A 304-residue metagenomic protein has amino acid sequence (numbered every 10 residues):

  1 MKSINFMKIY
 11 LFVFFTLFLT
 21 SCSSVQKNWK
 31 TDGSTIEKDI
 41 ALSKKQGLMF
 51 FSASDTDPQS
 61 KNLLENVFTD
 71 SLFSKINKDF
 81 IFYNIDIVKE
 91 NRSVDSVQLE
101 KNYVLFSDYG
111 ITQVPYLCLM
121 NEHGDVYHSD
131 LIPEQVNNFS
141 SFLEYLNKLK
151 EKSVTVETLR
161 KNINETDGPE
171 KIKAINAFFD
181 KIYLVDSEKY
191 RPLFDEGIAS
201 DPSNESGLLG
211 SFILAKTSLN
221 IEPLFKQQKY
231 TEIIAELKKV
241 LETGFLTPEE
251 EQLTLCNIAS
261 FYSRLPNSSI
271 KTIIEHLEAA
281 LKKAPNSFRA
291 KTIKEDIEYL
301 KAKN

Functional and structural regions predicted by a protein language model:
T20-S21: C-terminal motif of bacterial Sec signal peptides marking the signal peptidase cleavage site
K27-G33, S52-A53, F73-E100: Thiol-based oxidoreductase modules, predominantly thioredoxin-like and allied folds used for disulfide exchange
K44-P58, L117: Short active-site neighborhood of thiol/selenol oxidoreductases, capturing the structured segment around
P58-I76: Typically the conserved alpha-helix immediately C-terminal to a functionally engaged Cys/Sec in thioredoxin-like
V67, D108-V154: Non-catalytic, surface beta->alpha helical segment in thiol-disulfide oxidoreductase systems
I132, G168-P169, L184-E188, G197-S211 (+2 more regions): Short solvent-exposed coil/turn linkers within tandem alpha-helical repeat scaffolds
K148-T155, Y183-D195, F225-L237, S269-I273: Helix-turn-helix repeat elements of alpha-solenoid scaffolds
I163-L184, S203-L224, E249-R264, Y299: Amphipathic alpha-helical repeat scaffolds of TPR domains
